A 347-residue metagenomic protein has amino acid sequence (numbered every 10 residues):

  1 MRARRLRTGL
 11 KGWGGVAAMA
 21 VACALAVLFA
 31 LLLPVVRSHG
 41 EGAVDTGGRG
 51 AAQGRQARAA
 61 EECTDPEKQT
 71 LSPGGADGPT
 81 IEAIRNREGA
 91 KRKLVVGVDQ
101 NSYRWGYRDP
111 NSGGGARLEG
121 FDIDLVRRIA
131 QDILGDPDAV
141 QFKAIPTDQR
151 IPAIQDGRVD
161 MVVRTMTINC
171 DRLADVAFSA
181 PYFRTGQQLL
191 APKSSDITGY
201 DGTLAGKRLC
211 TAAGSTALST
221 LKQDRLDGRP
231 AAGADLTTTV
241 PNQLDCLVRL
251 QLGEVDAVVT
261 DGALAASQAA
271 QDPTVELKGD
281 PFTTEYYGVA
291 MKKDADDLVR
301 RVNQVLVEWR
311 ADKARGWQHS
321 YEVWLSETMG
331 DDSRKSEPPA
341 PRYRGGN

Functional and structural regions predicted by a protein language model:
R2, P34, D138-G202: Acidic, polar ligand-binding/catalytic clefts
D45-G50, F183-A191, A266, A270-L306 (+1 more regions): Periplasmic-binding protein-like
G47-G50, R55-V162: Extracytoplasmic small-molecule ligand-binding "clamshell" domains of the periplasmic binding protein/Venus flytrap
G47-G78, S195, G202, K207-R208 (+2 more regions): Extended ligand-binding regions for polar small-molecule ligands
G115-I133, M166-N169, T185-N242, G262-S267 (+1 more regions): Bilobed "Venus flytrap"/periplasmic-binding protein-like clamshell domains and structurally analogous long
I129, I154-Q155, L204, L250-Q251 (+2 more regions): Hydrophobic residues within well-ordered alpha-helices
P137-P146, A232-N242, G279: Short beta-strand-to-loop elements that line the ligand-binding cleft of bilobed periplasmic-binding protein-like
Q149, T165-A174, Q223, V248-T284: A ligand-binding cleft/hinge motif common to bilobed small-molecule-binding domains
